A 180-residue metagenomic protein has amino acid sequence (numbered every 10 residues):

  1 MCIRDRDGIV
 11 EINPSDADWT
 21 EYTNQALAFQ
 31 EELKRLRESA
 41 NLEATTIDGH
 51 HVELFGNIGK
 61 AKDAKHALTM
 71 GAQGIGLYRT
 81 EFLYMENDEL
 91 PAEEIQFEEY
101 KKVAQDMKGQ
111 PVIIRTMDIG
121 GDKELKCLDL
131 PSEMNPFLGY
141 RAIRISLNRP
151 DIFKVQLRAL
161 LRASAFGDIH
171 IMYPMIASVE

Functional and structural regions predicted by a protein language model:
M1-D5: Conserved small/polar residues in nucleotide/adenosyl-binding loops
E11-G49: Long, charged amphipathic helices and adjacent flexible linkers at domain junctions
K34-E180: Conserved alpha/beta-domain cores
